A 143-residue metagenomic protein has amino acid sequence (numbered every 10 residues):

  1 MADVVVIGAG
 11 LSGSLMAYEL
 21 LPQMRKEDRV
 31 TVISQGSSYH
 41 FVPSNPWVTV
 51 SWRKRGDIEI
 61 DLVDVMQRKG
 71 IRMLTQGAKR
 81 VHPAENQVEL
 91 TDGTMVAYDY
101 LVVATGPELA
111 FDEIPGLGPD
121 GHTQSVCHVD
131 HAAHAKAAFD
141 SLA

Functional and structural regions predicted by a protein language model:
A2-R72, L117-D120: Beta1-alpha1 glycine-rich phosphate/pyrophosphate-binding loop at the start of Rossmann-like nucleotide-binding domains
G70-A143: FAD-binding core/adjacent interface of flavoenzyme oxidoreductases
